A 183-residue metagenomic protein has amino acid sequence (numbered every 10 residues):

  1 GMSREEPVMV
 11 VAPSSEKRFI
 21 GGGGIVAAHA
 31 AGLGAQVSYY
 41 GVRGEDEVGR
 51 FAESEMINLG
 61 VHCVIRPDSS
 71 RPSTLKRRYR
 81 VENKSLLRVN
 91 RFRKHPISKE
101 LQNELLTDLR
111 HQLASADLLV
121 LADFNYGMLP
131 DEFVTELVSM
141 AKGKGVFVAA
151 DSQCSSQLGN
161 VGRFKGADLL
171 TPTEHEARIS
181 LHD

Functional and structural regions predicted by a protein language model:
G1-M2: Positively charged, low-complexity intrinsically disordered leader regions
E5-E6, A12-D183: Ribokinase/PfkB-type carbohydrate-kinase core domain
